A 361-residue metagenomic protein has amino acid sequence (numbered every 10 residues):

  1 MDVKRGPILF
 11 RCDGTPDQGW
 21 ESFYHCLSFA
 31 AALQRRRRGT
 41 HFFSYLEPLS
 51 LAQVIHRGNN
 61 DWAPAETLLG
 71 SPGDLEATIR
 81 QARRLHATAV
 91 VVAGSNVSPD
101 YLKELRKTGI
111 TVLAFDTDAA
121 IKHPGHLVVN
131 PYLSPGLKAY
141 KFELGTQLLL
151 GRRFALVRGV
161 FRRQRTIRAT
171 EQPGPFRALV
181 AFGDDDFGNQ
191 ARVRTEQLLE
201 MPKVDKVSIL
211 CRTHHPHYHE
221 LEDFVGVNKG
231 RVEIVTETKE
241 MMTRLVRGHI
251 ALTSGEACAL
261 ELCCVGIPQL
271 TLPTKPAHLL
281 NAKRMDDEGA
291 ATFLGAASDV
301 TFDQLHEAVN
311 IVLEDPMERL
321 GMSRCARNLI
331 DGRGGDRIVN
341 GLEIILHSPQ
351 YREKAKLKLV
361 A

Functional and structural regions predicted by a protein language model:
F10-W20, H25-Q34, R38, Y45-L144 (+1 more regions): Active-site and donor-binding regions of nucleotide-sugar-utilizing enzymes
P124-N189, H217-H219: A nucleotide-sugar donor-handling region in carbohydrate enzymes
T166, Q172-G248: Donor-nucleotide binding loops and adjacent catalytic segments primarily of GT-B fold Leloir glycosyltransferases
V246-C258: Acidic donor-binding loop of glycosyltransferase active sites
V246-H249, C263-L270, E288: Conserved donor-binding/catalytic loop of nucleotide-activated donor transferases
A277-V309: Change "using UDP/GDP/dTDP sugars" to "using nucleotide sugars
I311, E318-G332: A short, well-ordered alpha-helix in the C-terminal region of glycosyltransferases
D331-A361: C-terminal alpha-helical cap of glycosyltransferases
